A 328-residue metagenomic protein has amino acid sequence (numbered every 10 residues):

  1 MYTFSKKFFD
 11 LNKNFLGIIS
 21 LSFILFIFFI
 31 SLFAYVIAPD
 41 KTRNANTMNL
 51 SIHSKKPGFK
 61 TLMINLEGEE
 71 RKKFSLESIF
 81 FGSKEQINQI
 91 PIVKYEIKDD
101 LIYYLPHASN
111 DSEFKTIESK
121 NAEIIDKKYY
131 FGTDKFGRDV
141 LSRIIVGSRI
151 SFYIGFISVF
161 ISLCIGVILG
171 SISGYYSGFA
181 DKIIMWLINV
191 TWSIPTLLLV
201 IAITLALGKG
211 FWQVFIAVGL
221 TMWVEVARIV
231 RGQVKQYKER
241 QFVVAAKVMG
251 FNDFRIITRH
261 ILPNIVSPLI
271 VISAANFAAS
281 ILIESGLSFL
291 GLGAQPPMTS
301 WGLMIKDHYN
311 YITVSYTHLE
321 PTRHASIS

Functional and structural regions predicted by a protein language model:
M1-L163, V167, Y311-L319, S326: Gly/Trp-centered helix-boundary motif
T133-L319, R323-S326: Alpha-helical transmembrane segments of integral membrane proteins, especially multi-pass inner/plasma-membrane
